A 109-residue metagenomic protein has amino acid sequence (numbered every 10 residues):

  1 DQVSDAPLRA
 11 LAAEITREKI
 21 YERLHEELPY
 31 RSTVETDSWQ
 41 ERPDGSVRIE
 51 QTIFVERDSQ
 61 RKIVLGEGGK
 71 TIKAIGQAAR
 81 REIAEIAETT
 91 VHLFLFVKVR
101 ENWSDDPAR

Functional and structural regions predicted by a protein language model:
D1-R109: C-terminal-of-GTPase-core extension/linker across diverse P-loop GTPases
